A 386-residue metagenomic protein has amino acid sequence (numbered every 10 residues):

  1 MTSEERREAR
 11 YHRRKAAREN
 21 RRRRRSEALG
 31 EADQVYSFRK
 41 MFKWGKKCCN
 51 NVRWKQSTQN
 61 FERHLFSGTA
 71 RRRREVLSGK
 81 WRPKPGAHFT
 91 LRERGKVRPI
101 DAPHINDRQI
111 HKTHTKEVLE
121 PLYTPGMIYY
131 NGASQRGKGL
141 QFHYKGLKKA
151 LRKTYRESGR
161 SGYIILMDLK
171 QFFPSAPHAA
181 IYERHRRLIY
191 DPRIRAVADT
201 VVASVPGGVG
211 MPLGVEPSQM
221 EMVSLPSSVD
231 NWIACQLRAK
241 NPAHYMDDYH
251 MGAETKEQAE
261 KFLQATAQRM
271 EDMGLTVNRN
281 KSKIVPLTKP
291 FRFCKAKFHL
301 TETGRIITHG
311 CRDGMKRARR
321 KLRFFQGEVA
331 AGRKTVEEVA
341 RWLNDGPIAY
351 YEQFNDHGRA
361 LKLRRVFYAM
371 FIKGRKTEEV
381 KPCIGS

Functional and structural regions predicted by a protein language model:
M1-A70, I384-S386: Non-catalytic, polymerase-adjacent accessory regions of viral genome-replication enzymes
M1-Y11, K15-A16, P103, R108 (+7 more regions): Right-hand nucleic-acid polymerase module
E31, T115-P174: Active-site-proximal segment of RNA-dependent polymerases
R74-K96, D191-S204: Reverse-transcriptase-like RNA-dependent polymerase core
G86, A243-D247, R279-N280: Short Gly/Ser/Thr- and Asp/Glu-enriched loop/turn motifs at secondary-structure junctions
V97-I128, G207-A234: Conserved pre-motif C helix in the palm subdomain of viral-like polymerases
K145, K149-M246, H250-A265, R269 (+2 more regions): Conserved polymerase palm-domain catalytic core
